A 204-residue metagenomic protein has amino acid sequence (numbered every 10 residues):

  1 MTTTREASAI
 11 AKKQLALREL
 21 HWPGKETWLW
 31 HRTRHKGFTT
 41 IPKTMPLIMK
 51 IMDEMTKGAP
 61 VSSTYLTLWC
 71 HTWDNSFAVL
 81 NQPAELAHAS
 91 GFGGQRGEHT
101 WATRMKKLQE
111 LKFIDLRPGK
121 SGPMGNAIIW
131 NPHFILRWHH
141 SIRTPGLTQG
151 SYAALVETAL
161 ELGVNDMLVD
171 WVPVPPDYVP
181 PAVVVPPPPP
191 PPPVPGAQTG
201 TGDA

Functional and structural regions predicted by a protein language model:
M1-A84: Short recognition helix of helix-turn-helix/winged-helix DNA-binding domains
A16, K25-W28, R117-P118, G125-H133 (+1 more regions): Short, cationic/aromatic linear interface patches that serve as DNA/RNA-contacting surfaces or protein-partner docking
I51, R104, F113-D115, I129-W130 (+1 more regions): Short, hydrophobic/aromatic alpha-helical segments in well-folded domains
H71-A127: Winged helix-turn-helix DNA-binding recognition segment
P132-V172: Short, amphipathic alpha-helical interaction segments positioned at domain boundaries
N165, D177-V179: Charged, low-complexity C-terminal accessory regions
V172, P180-P187: Phosphate-centric recognition/catalysis
P189-A204: Long, low-complexity, intrinsically disordered segments
